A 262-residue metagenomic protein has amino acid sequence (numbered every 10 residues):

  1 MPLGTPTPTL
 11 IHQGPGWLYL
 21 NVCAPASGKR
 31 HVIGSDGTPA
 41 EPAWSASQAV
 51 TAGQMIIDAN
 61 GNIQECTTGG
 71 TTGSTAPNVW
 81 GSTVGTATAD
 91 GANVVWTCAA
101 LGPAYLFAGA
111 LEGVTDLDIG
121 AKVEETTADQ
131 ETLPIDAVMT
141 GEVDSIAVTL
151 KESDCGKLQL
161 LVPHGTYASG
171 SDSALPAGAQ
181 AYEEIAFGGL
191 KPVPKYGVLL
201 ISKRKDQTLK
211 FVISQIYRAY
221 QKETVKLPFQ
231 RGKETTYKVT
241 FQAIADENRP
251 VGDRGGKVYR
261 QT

Functional and structural regions predicted by a protein language model:
M1-P39, A100-A108, T262: Polar/acidic, low-complexity leader/linker segments enriched in S/T/G and N/D
T38-G102: Tryptophan-rich substrate-binding surfaces of secreted polymer-degrading and adhesive proteins
A100-E142, A147-T149: A glycine-rich, hydrophobic loop/mini-helix early in the fold
E124, Q130-E131, L150-E152, K157 (+1 more regions): Short acidic, glycine/tyrosine-flanked loop/strand segments centered on an H-E-D-like triad
P134-D136, K203, K226-F229: Beta-strand-rich interaction surfaces with strong enrichment in secreted/lumenal proteins
I135-L158, G232-N248: Oligomerization/assembly interface segments of phage tail-like spikes and tubes
G156-Q215: Short helix-loop boundary/capping segments
V212-T262: Mixed-charge, glycine-accented linear interaction segment located at domain edges/termini
